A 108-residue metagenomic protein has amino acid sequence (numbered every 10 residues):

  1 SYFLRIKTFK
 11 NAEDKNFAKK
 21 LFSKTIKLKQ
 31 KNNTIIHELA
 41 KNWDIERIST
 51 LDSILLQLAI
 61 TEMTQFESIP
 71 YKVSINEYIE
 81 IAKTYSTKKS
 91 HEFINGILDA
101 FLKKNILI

Functional and structural regions predicted by a protein language model:
S1-T84, H91, G96-I108: N-terminal interaction/assembly modules
